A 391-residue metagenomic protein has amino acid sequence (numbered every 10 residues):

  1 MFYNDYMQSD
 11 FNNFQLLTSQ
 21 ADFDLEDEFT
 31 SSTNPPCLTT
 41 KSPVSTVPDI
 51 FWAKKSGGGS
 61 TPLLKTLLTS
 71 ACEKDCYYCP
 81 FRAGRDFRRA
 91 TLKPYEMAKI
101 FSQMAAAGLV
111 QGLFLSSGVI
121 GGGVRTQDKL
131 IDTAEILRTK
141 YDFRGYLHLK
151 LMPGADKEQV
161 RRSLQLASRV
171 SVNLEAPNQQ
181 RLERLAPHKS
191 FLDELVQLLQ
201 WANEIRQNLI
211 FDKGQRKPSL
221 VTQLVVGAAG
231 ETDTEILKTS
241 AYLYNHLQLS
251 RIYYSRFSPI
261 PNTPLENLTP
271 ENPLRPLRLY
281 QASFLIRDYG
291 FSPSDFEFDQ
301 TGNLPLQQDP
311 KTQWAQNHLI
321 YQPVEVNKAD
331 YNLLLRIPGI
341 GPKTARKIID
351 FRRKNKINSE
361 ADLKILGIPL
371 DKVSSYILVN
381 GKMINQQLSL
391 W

Functional and structural regions predicted by a protein language model:
M1-A71, P369, Q386-W391: Flexible, acidic/Gly-rich N-terminal and inter-domain linker regions that tether and position cofactor-handling modules
L64-L67, Y95-A106: Short, charged beta->alpha transition segments
T66-Y95: Canonical Radical SAM [4Fe-4S] cluster-binding loop centered on the CxxxCxxC motif and its immediate flanking residues
A98, G121-F291, F296: Conserved AdoMet/S-adenosylmethionine-binding subsite of the radical SAM
I100-V119, A282: Short Fe-S-cluster ligation motifs
T263-R336, I368, K372-W391: Long, highly charged, low-complexity intrinsically disordered interaction regions that mediate electrostatic DNA/RNA
F351-R352: Residue-level signature of tetratricopeptide-repeat
